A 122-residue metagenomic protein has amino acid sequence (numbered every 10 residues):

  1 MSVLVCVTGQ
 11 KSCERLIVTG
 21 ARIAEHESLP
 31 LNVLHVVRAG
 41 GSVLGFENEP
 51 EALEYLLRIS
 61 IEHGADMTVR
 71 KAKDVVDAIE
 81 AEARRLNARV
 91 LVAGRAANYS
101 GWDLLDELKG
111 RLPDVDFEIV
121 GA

Functional and structural regions predicted by a protein language model:
M1-A52, I59-I61, L86: Small/aliphatic-rich secondary-structure junction motif
C6-Q10, A72, A93-N98: Structural motif
V18-G20, I79-E82, L104-E107: A short acidic, amphipathic alpha-helical/loop segment
S28, G64, N87, P113-D116: Residue-level detector of structured alpha->beta connecting loops
N32-L34, D66-K71, E118-V120: General small-molecule cofactor/ligand-binding pocket signal
H35-A39, A72, A96-A97, A122: Short, ordered loop/turn segments at secondary-structure junctions
H63-V90: Structural beta-alpha unit
R89-A122: Gly/Ser-rich helix-loop-strand patches that form or flank binding pockets for ribonucleotide-derived cofactors
